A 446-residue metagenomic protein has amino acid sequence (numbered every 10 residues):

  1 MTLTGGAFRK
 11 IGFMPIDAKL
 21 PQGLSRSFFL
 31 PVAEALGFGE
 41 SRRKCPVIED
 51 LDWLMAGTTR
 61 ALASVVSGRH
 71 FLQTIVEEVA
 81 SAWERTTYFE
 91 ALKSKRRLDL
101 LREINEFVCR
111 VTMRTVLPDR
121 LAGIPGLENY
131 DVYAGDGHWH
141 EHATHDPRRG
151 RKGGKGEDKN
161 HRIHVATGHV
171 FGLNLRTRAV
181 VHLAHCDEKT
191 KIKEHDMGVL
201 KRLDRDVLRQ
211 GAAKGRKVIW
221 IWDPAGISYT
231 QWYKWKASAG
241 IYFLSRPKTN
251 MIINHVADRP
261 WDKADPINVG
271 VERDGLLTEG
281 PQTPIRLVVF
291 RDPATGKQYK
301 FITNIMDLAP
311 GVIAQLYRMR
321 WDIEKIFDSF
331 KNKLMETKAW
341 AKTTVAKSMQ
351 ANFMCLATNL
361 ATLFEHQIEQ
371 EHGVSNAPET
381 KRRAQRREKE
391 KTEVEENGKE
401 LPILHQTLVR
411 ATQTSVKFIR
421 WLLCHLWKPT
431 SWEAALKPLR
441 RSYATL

Functional and structural regions predicted by a protein language model:
M1-R69, V79, L100-M113, G123-G126 (+2 more regions): Dynamic "connector" segments at or just before major functional cores
M1-V47, V256, P260-F290, N359-L446: A short, flexible helix-boundary coil/loop motif
A80-L98: Major-groove recognition helix of helix-turn-helix-like DNA-binding domains
L92-L175: Active-site-proximal, Lys/Arg-enriched surface segment that forms a nucleic-acid-binding/basic interface patch
H185-K297: An internal, acidic/charged active-site-proximal segment that coordinates divalent cations and/or engages
Y299-W321: Extended, non-catalytic structural segments that build the interaction scaffolds of large macromolecular assemblies
I313-A341: Short amphipathic alpha-helical "interface-anchor" segments enriched in bulky aromatics
A341-H366: Basic, amphipathic alpha-helical segments enriched in Lys/Arg and hydrophobic/aromatic residues
